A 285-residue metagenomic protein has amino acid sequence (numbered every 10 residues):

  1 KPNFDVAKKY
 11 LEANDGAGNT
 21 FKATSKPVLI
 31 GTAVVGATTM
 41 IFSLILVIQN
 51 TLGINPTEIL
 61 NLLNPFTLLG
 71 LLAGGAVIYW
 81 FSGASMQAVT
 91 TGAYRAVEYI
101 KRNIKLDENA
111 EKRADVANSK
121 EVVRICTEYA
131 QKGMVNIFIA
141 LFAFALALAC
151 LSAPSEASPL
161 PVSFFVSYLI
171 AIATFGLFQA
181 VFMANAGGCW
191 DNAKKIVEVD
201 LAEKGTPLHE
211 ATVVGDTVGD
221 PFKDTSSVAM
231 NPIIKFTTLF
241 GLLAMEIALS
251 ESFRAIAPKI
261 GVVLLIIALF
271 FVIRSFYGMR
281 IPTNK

Functional and structural regions predicted by a protein language model:
K1-K285: Hydrophobic packing and interface segments
